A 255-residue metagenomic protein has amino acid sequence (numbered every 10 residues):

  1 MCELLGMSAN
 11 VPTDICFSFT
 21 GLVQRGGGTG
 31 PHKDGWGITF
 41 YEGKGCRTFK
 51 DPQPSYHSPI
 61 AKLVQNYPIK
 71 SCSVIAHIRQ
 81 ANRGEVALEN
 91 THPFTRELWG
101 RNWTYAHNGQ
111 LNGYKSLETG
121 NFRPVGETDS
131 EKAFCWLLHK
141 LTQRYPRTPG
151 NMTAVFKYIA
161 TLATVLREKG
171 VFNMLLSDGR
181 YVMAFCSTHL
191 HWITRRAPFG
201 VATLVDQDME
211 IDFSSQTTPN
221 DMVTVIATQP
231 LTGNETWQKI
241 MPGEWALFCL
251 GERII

Functional and structural regions predicted by a protein language model:
M1-P59, A202, E244-W245, G251-I255: Extreme N-terminus nucleophile/cap motif
C2, W103-G113: Conserved beta-strand-loop-short alpha-helix elements that form and flank the Mn2+/Mg2+-coordinating active site
G43-R47, R101-N102, G113-F122: Cytosolic regulatory regions built on CNB/CRP/Popeye-like sensor folds
P52-V64, I78-G100, L117-G120: Short acidic (Asp/Glu) patches
S73, T148-T188: Catalytic core of PPM/PP2C metal-dependent serine/threonine phosphatase domains
G113-K115, G120-R144: Glycine-rich phosphate-binding loop plus the immediately following alpha-helix
G126-D129, T188-I211: Gly/Ser/Thr-rich active-site loops/lids in small-molecule metabolic enzymes that frequently grip phosphoryl groups
V201-W245: A conserved acidic, glycine/proline-rich C-terminal tail/linker
